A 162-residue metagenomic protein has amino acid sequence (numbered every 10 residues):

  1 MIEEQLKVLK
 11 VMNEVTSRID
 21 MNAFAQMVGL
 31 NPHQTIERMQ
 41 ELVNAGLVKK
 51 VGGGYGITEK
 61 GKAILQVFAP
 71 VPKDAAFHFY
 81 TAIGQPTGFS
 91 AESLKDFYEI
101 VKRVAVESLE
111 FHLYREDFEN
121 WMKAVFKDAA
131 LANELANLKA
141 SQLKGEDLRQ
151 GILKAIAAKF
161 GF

Functional and structural regions predicted by a protein language model:
M1-Q5, D20, G53-P72: Short, cationic-aromatic polyanion-contact patches
M1-V28: Short amphipathic alpha-helical interface segments
E3, G29-N44: Short amphipathic alpha-helical interaction segments
V43-G53: A short, conserved structural fragment
E59-Q85, A105-E110: Short, amphipathic alpha-helical interaction segments positioned at domain boundaries
S108-S141: Amphipathic alpha-helical packing elements
A136-F162: Long, highly charged low-complexity segments enriched in Glu/Asp and Lys/Arg with interspersed Ser/Thr
